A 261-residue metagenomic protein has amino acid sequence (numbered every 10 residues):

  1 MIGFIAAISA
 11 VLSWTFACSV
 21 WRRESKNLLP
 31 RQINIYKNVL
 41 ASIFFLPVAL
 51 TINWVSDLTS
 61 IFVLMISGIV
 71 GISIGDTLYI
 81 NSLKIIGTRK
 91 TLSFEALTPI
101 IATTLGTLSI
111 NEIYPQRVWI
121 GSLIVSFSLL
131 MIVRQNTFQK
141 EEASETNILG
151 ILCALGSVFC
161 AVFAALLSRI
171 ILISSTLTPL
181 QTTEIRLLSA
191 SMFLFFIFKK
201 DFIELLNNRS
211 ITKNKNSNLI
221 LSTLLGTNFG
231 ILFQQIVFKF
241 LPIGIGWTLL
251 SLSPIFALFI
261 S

Functional and structural regions predicted by a protein language model:
M1-I8, I100-C160, R169: Juxtamembrane helix-loop boundary signature in multi-pass membrane transporters
M1-Q32, Y36-I66, D76-I86, L130 (+3 more regions): Membrane-interface interhelical linkers
S9, Y36-K37, S67, F94-L97 (+3 more regions): Hydrophobic core positions of alpha-helical segments in small-molecule transporters and transporter systems
L12-T15, L46, I69-S73, P99-T104 (+5 more regions): Hydrophobic/small/kink-forming positions within alpha-helical transmembrane segments of polytopic membrane proteins
A17-R22, Y79-I80, T91, A102 (+5 more regions): Interfacial helix-capping/hinge residues at the ends of transmembrane alpha-helices
E24, I33, S82, L108-Y114 (+4 more regions): Hydrophobic/aromatic residues within transmembrane alpha-helices of multi-pass small-molecule transporters
L29-P30, G87-T88, Y114, T176-T178 (+1 more regions): A helix-boundary/kink motif common to multi-pass secondary transporters, especially Major Facilitator Superfamily
V39-F44, F94-L108, L123, S189-F193 (+2 more regions): Alpha-helical transmembrane segments of compact multi-pass small-molecule transporters, enriched in specific families
